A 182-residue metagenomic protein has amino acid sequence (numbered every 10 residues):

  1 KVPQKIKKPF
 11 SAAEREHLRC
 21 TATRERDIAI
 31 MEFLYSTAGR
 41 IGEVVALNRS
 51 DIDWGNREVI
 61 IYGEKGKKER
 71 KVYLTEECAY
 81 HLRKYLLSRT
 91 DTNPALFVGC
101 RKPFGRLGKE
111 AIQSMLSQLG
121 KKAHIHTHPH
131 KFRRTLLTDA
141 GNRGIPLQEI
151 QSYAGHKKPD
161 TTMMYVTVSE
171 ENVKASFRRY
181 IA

Functional and structural regions predicted by a protein language model:
K1-A182: Conserved catalytic core of the tyrosine transesterase superfamily
